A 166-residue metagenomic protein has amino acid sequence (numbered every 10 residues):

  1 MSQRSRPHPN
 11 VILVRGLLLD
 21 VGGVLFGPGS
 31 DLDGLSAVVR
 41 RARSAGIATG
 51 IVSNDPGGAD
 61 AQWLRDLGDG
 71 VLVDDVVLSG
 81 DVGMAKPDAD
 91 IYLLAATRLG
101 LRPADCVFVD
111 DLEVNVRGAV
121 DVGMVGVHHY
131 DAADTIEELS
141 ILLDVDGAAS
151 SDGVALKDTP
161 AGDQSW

Functional and structural regions predicted by a protein language model:
S2-V21, S36, R40-R41, I47-A48 (+2 more regions): Asp-based, Mg2+/Mn2+-dependent phosphohydrolase catalytic module
V24-L25: Hydrophobic "anchor" residues
